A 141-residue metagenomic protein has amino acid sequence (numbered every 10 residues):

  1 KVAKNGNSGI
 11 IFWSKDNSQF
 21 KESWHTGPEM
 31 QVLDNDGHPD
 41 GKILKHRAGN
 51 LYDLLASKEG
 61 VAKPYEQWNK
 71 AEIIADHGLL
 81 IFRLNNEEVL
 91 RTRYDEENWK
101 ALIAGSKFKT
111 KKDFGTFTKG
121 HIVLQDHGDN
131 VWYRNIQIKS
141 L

Functional and structural regions predicted by a protein language model:
K1-L141: Carbohydrate-interacting regions of secretory-pathway proteins
